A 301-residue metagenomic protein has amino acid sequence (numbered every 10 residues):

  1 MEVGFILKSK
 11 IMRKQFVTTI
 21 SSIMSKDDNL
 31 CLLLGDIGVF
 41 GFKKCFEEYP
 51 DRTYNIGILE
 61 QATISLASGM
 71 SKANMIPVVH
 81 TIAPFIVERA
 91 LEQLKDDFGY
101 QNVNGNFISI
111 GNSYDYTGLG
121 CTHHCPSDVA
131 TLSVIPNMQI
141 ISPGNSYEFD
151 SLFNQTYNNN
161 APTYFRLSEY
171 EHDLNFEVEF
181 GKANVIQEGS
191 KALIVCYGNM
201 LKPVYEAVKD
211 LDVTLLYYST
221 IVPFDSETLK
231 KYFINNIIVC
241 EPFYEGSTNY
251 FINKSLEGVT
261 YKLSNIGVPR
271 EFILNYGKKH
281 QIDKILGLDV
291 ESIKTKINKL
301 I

Functional and structural regions predicted by a protein language model:
M1-P162, E171, I285: Thiamine diphosphate
E2-F5, K14, K26-E48, Y116 (+1 more regions): Thiamine diphosphate
F165: Conserved short beta-strand elements that form part of the metal-binding/catalytic scaffold of enzyme active sites
